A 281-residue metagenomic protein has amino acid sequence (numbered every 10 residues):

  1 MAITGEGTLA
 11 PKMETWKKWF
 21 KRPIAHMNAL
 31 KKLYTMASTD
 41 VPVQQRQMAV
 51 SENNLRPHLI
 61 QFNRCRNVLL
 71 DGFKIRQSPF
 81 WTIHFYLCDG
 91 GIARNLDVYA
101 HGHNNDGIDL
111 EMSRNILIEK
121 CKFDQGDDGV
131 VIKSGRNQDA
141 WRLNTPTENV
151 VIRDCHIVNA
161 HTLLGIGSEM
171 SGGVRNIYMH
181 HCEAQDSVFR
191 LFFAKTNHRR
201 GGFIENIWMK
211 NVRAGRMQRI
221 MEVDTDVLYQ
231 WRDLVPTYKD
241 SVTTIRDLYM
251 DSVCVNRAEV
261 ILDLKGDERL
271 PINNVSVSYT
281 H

Functional and structural regions predicted by a protein language model:
M1-A2, E14-K32, V50-R66, W81-Y86 (+5 more regions): Extracellular beta-strand-rich solenoid/capping regions of secreted or surface-exposed proteins that bind or remodel
I3-G5, V68-D71, G91-N95, N115-E119 (+5 more regions): All-beta strand scaffolds that present successive hydrophobic residues in beta-strands
K12-W16, H58, P79-F85, H101-E111 (+8 more regions): Short glycine/acidic-rich loop motifs that flank beta-strands on beta-rich extracellular proteins
A29-P42: Mixed-charge, low-complexity intrinsically disordered segments
V131, R269-P271: Aromatic, loop-rich ligand-recognition surfaces of beta-strand-rich domains
S168-S171, T196-F203, G266-E268: Glycine-centered low-complexity coil/loop motifs and glycine-rich tracts, especially the flexible linkers
H198-I261: C-terminal structural cap/anchor segments
T280-H281: Conserved small/polar residues in nucleotide/adenosyl-binding loops
